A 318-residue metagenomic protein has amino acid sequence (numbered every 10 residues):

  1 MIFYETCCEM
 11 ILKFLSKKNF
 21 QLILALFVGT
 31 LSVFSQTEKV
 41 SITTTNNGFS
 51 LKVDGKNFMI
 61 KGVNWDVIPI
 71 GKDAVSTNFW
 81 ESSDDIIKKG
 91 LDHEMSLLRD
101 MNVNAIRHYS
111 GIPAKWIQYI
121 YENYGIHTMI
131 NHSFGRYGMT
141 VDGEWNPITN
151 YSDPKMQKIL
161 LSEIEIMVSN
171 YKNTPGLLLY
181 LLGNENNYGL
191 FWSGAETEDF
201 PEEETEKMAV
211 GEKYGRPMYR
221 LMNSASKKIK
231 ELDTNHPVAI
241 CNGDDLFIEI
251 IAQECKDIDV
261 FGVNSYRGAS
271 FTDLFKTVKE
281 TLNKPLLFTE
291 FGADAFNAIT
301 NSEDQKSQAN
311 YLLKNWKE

Functional and structural regions predicted by a protein language model:
M1-T37: Bacterial Sec-dependent N-terminal signal peptides
V28-L31, A269, T300: Alpha-helical transmembrane segments and their juxtamembrane interfaces
F34-E38, K158, N315: Short, charged, low-hydrophobicity "junction" segments
K39-T43: Short loop/turn motifs at secondary-structure junctions and domain boundaries
T45-N46, S50-T272, K279-L282, A295: Active-site mouth of glycoside hydrolases
L282-L312: Active-site clefts of carbohydrate-active enzymes
L312-E318: Aromatic- and carboxylate-lined catalytic core of secreted/periplasmic carbohydrate-active enzymes
